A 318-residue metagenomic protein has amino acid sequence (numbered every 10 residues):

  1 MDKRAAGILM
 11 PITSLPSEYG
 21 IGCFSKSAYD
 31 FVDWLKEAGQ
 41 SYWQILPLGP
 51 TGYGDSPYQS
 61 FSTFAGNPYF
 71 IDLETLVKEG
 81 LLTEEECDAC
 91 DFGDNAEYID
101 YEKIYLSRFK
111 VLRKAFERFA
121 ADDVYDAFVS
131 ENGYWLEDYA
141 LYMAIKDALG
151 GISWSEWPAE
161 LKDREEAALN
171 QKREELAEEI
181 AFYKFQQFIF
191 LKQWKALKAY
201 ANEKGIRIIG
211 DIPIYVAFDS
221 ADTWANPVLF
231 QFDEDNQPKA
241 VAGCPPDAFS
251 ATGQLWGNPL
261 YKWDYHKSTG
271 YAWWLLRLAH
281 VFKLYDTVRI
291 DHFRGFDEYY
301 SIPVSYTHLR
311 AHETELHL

Functional and structural regions predicted by a protein language model:
D2-P227, H266-K267: Acidic/aromatic-lined carbohydrate-recognition and catalytic surfaces of CAZymes acting on diverse glycans
Q40, Y285-T287: A structural motif
D222-A272: Active-site-adjacent "subsite" loops/lids of carbohydrate-active enzymes
W274-L284: An active-site-proximal structural segment forming one wall of the substrate-binding cleft that immediately precedes
D297-E298: Glycan-recognition and catalytic cores of secretory/periplasmic carbohydrate-active enzymes
S301-Y306: Catalytic activation segment of kinase domains across protein kinase-like and atypical kinase folds
T307-L316: Conserved small/polar residues in nucleotide/adenosyl-binding loops
